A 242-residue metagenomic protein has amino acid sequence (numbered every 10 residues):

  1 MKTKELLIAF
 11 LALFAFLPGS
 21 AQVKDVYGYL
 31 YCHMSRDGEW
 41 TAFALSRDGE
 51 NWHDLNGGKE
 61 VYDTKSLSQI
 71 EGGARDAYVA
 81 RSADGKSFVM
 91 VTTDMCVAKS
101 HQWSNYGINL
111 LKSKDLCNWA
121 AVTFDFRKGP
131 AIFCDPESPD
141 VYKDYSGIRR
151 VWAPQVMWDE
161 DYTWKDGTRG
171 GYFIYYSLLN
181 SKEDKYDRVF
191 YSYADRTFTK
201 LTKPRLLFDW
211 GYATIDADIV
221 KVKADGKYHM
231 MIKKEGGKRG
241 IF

Functional and structural regions predicted by a protein language model:
M1-L7: Bacterial N-terminal signal peptides that target proteins for export
I8-A15: Bacterial N-terminal signal peptides
L17-A21: Sec/Tat signal peptide C-region and signal peptidase I cleavage site
Q22-V151, M157-F242: Beta-rich carbohydrate-recognition and catalytic domains
